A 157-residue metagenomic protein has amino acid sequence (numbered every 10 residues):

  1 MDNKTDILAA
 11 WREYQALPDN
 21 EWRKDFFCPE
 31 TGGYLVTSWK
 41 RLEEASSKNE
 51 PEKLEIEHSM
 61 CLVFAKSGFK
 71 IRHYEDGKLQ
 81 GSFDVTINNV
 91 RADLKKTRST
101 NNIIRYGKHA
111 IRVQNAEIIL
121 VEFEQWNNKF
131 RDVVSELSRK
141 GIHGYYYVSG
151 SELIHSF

Functional and structural regions predicted by a protein language model:
M1-Y74, T97-F157: Metal-dependent nuclease catalytic core centered on acidic motifs
K78-G81: Short acidic/glycine-enriched loop/turn segments that link adjacent beta-strands
V85-K96: Conserved catalytic cores of phosphodiester-cleaving nucleases, focusing on short active-site segments
